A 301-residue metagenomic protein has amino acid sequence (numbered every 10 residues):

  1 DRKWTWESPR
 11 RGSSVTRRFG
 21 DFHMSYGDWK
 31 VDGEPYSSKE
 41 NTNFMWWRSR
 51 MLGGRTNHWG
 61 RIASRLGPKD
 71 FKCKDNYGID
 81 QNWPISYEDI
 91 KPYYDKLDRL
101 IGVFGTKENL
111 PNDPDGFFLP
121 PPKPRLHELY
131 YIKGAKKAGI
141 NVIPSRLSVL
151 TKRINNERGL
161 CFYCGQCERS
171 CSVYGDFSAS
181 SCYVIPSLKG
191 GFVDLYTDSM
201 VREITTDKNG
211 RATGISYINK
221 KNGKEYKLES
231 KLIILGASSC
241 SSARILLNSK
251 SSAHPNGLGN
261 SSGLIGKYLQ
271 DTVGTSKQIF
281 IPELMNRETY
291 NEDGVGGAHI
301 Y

Functional and structural regions predicted by a protein language model:
D1-E7, G190, S199, E203-T206 (+1 more regions): Glycine-rich loop(s) and the adjacent beta-strand/alpha-helix scaffold that form part
D1-S14, K39: Long, well-ordered hydrophobic secondary-structure segments characteristic of membrane-embedded and membrane-proximal
S13-K30, P35-M45, R50, I62-R65 (+2 more regions): Conserved redox-cofactor binding core of oxidoreductases
K30-R48, L52-R55, R65, W83-Y87 (+1 more regions): FAD cofactor-binding and catalytic pocket of flavoenzymes
G54-R55, R61, V103, I215 (+1 more regions): Gly/Ser/Thr-rich helix-start
N155-R158, T206-T213: A short, glycine/Asx- and small/polar-enriched loop/turn that sits immediately N-terminal to a beta-strand
